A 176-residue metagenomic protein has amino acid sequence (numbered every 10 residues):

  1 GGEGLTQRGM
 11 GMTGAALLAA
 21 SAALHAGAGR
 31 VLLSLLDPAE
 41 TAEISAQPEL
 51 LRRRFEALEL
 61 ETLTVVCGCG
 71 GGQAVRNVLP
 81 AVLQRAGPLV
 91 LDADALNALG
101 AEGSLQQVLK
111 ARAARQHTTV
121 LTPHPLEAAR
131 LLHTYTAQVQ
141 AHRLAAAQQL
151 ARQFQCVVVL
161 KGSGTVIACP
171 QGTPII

Functional and structural regions predicted by a protein language model:
G1-A93, N97-V120, P125-I176: Small-residue (G/A/S/T)-rich helix-start motifs and N-terminal tracts that mark the onset
